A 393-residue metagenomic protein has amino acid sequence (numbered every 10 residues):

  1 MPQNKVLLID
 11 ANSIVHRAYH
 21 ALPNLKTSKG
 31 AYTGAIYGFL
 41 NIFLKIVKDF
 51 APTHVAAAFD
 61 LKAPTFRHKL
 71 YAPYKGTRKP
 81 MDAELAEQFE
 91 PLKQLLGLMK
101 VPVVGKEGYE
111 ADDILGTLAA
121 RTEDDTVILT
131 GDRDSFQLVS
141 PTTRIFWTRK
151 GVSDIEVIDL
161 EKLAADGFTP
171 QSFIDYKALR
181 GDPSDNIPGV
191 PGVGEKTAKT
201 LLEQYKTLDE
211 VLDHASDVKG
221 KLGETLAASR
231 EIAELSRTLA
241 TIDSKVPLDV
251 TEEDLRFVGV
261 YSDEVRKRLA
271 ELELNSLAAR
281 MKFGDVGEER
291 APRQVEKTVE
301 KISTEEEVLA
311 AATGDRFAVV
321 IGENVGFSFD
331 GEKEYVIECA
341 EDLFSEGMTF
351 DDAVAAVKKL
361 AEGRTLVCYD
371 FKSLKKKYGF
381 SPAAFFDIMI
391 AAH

Functional and structural regions predicted by a protein language model:
M1-A56, D60, R67: Non-catalytic, usually N-terminal nucleic-acid engagement modules in DNA/RNA processing proteins
P2-N4, L25-T27, G76-P247: Extended two-metal-dependent nuclease catalytic cores across DNA- and RNA-processing enzymes
D10, A57, L115, D132 (+8 more regions): A residue-level signal for conserved active-site and pocket-lining positions in enzyme catalytic cores
F39-A51, T117-A120, G347-R364: Short, basic/hydrophobic alpha-helical segments
A56-D60, V104-E107, V127-G131, L360-F371: Acidic beta-strand-to-loop metal/phosphate-binding motif
T130-S135, G322-E323, Y369-K376: Short, polar loop motifs at secondary-structure junctions
R149, L160, F371-H393: Metal-dependent phosphoesterase core characteristic of DEDDh/y 3'-5' exonuclease domains
T251-R364: Long, highly charged low-complexity segments
